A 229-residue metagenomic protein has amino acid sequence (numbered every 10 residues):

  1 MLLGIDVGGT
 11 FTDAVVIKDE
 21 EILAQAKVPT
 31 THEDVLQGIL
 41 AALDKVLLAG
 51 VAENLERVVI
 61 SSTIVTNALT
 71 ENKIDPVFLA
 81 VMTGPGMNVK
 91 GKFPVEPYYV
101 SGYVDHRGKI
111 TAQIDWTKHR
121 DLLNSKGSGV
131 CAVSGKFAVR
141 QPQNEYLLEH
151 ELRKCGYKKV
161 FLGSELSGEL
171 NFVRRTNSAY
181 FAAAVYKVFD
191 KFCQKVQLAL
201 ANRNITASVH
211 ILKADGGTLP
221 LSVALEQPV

Functional and structural regions predicted by a protein language model:
M1-V229: N-terminally biased helix-coil "hinge/interface" segments that flank
